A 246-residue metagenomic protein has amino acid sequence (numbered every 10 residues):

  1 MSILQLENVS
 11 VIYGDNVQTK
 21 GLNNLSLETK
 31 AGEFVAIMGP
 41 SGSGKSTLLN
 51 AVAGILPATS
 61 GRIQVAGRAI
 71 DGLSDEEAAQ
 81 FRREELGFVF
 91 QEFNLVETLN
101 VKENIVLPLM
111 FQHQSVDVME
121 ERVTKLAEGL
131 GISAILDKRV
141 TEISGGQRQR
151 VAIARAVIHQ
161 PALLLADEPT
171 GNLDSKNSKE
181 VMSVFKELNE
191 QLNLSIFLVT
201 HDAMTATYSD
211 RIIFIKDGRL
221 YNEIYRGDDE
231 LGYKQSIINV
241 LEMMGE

Functional and structural regions predicted by a protein language model:
M38-P40: The feature captures the beta-strand-to-loop junction immediately N-terminal to the Walker
A53: Helix-to-loop junction immediately C-terminal to a conserved catalytic motif
G61-A69: Conserved ABC transporter NBD signature motif
L99-L107: Short coil-to-helix segment of the ABC ATPase nucleotide-binding domain corresponding to the Q-loop/switch region
R139-I143, Q147-Q149: Conserved ABC ATPase signature
I158-A162: A short, proline-enriched helix->beta-strand linker immediately N-terminal to the Walker B motif in ABC-type P-loop
L164-D167: Catalytic Walker B motif of ABC-type/P-loop ATPase nucleotide-binding domains
